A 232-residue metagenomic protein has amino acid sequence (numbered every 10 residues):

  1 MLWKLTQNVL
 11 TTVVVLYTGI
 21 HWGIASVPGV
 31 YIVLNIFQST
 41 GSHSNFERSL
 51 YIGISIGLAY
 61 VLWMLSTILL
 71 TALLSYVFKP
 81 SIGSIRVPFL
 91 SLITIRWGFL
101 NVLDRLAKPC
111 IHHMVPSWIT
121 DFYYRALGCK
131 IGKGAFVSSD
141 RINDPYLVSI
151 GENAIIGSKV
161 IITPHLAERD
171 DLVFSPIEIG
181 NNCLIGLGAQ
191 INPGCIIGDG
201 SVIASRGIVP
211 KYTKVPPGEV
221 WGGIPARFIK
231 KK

Functional and structural regions predicted by a protein language model:
M1-R125, K232: Terminal amphipathic alpha-helical/low-complexity segments used for targeting or macromolecular assembly
V33, V87, D140, E152 (+3 more regions): Flexible domain-boundary/linker segments
S75, D140, A226: Residue-level marker of positions within ordered structural domains that often coincide with functionally constrained
G98-L100, K130, I177: A short alpha-helix capping/helix-coil boundary motif
R105-T163, R169-D170, F174-S175, A189 (+1 more regions): Left-handed beta-helix
S158-K159, T163-H165, R169-K232: Glycine-rich hexapeptide-repeat left-handed beta-helix
